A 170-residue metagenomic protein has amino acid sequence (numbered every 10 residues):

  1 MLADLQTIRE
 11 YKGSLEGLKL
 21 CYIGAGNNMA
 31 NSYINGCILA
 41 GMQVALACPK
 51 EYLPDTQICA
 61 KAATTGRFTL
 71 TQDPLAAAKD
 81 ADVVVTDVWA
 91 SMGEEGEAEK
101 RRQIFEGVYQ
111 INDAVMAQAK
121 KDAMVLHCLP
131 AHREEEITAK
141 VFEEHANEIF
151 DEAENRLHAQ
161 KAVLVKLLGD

Functional and structural regions predicted by a protein language model:
M1-T7: A glycine-rich, Thr/Ser-enriched phosphate-binding loop motif common to dinucleotide/cofactor-binding enzymes
A3, N28, S32, P54-Q57 (+4 more regions): Conserved active-site and cofactor/substrate-binding residues in soluble primary-metabolism enzymes
I8-Y11, A40, T65, S91 (+2 more regions): Change "in soluble alpha/beta enzymes" to "in soluble alpha/beta proteins
E10-T86: Glycine-rich phosphate/diphosphate-binding loop of Rossmann-like nucleotide-binding domains
L20, V44, V125-L126, V163: Hydrophobic/aromatic residues located in beta-strands of well-ordered beta-sheets within soluble catalytic
A63-A139: Rossmann-like adenosine-cofactor binding region
D122-A123, L129-D170: Adenosine-phosphate binding glycine-rich loop
